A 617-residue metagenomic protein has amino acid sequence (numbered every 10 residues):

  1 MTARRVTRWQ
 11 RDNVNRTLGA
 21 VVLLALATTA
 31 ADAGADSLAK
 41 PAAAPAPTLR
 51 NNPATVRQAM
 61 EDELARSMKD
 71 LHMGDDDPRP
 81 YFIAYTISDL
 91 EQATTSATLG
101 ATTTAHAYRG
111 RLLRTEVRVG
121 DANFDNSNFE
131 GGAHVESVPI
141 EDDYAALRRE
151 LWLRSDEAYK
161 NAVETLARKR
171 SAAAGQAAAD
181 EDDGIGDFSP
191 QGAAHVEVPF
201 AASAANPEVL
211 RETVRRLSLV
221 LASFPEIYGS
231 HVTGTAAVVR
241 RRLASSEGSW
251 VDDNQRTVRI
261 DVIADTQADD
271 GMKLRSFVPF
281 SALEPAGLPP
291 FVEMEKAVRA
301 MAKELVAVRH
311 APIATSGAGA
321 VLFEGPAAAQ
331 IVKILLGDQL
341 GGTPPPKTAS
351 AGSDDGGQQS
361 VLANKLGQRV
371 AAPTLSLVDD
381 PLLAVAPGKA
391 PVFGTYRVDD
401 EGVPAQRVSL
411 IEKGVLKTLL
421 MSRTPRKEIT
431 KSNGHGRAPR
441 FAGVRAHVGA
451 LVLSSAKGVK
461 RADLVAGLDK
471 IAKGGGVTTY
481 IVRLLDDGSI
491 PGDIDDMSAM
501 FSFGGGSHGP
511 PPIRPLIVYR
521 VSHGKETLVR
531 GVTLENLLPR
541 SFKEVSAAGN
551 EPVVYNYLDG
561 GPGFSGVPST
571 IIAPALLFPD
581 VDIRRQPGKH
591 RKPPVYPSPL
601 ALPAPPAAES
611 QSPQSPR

Functional and structural regions predicted by a protein language model:
M1-N15: N-terminal secretory signal peptides that target proteins for export/translocation
R8-R11, T28, D32: Short linear motifs centered on Gly/Pro in flexible linkers and helix caps
T17-T29: Bacterial N-terminal signal peptides
A33-R617: N-terminal small-residue-enriched
